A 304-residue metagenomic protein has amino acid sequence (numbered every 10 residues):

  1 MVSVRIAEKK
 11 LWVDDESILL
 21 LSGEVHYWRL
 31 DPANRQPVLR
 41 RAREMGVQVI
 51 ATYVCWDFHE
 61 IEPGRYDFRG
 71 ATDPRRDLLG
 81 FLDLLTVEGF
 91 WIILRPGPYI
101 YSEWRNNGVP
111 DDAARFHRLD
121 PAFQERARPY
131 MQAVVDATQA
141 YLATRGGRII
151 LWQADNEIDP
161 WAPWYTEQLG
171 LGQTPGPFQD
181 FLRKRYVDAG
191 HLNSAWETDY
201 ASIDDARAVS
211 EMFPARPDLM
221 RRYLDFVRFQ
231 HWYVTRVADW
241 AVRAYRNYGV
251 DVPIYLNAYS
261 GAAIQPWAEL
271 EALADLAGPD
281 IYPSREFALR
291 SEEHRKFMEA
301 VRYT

Functional and structural regions predicted by a protein language model:
M1-A51: N-terminal carbohydrate-binding accessory modules
V4-K9, A33-V38, V134-A137, S260-A268 (+1 more regions): Alpha-helical scaffolding within the catalytic cores of extracellular/periplasmic polymer-degrading hydrolases
D15, A42, I50, L85 (+5 more regions): Conserved, mostly hydrophobic/aromatic
L19-G23, I50-T52, I92-P96, I150-A154 (+2 more regions): Hydrophobic faces of well-ordered beta-strands that scaffold small-molecule active sites in alpha/beta enzyme cores
H26-A33, H59-E60, Y66-P74, S260-P266 (+1 more regions): Acidic-and-aromatic substrate-binding clefts and catalytic sites of carbohydrate-active enzymes
N34-D111, W240-G249: Aromatic-lined substrate-binding rim segments of carbohydrate-active enzymes
L39-G46, L85-V87, Y141-A143, W267-A272 (+1 more regions): Acidic (Asp/Glu)-rich catalytic clusters
N106, D111-A268, Y282-P283, F287-S291: Polysaccharide-binding and catalytic clefts of secreted carbohydrate-active enzymes
